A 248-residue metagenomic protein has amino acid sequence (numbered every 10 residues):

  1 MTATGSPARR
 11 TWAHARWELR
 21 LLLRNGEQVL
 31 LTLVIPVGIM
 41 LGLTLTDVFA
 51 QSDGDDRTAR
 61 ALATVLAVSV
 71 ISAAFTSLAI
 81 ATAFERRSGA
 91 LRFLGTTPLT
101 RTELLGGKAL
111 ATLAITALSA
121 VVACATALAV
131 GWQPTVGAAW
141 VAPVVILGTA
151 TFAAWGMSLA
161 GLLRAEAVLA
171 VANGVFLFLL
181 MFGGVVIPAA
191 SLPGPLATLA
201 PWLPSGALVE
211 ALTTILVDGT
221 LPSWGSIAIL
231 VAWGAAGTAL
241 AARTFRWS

Functional and structural regions predicted by a protein language model:
M1-A15, P195-G206: Short, membrane-interfacial amphipathic segments enriched in basic
A3-R10, H14-S88, T116, W132-V141 (+2 more regions): Transmembrane helix-boundary elements of multi-pass transport/secretion proteins, especially ABC-type permease modules
A13, W17-L21, R92-T96, A197-P201 (+1 more regions): Short amphipathic alpha-helical coupling elements at transmembrane boundaries
G42-A50, A160-W202, G206: Transmembrane helix segments
T44-V48, F84, F93, A127-L128 (+7 more regions): Transmembrane helix-loop junction
A81-L113: Helix-loop-helix units of permease transmembrane domains in multi-pass membrane transporters, especially ABC
R101-A172, L177, G219-A239: Alpha-helical transmembrane segments and their short interhelical loops
G183-G237: Membrane-interfacial helix-loop-helix junctions in multi-pass membrane proteins
